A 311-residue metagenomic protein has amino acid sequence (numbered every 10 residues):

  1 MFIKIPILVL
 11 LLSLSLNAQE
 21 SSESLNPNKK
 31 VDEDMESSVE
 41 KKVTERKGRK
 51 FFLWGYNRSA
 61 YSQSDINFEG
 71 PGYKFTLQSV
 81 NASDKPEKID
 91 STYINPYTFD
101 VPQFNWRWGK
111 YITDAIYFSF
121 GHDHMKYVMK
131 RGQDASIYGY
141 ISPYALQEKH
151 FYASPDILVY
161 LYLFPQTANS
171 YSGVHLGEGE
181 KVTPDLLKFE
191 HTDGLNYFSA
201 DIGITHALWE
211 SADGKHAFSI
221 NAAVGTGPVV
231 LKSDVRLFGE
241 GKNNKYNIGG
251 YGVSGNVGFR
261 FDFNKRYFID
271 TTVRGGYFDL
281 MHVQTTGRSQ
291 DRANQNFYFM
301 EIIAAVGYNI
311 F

Functional and structural regions predicted by a protein language model:
I5-L14: Sec-dependent N-terminal signal peptides
Q19-K110, I303, G307-F311: Short glycine/proline- and aromatic-enriched beta-strand/turn motifs that initiate or cap beta-hairpins
S37-R49, D114-A115, A207-I220, F263-I269: Short loop/turn motifs that connect adjacent beta-strands in outer-membrane beta-barrel proteins
F51-L53, Y117-S119, S219-A223, F268-T272 (+1 more regions): Residue-level detector of the transmembrane beta-barrel scaffold of outer-membrane proteins
W54, W106-K110, F198-H206, V224-P228 (+3 more regions): Residues on the lipid-exposed face of transmembrane beta-strands in outer-membrane beta-barrel proteins
Y56-S62, H122-V128, H206, T226-K232 (+2 more regions): Transmembrane beta-strands of outer-membrane beta-barrel pores
D65-F99, K126-Y197, P228-G250, F278-E301: Extracellular/periplasm-exposed beta-strand and loop segments of Gram-negative cell-envelope proteins, dominated by
G258, D262-F311: Predominantly the C-terminal beta-signal and adjacent terminal strand-loop region of outer-membrane beta-barrel
